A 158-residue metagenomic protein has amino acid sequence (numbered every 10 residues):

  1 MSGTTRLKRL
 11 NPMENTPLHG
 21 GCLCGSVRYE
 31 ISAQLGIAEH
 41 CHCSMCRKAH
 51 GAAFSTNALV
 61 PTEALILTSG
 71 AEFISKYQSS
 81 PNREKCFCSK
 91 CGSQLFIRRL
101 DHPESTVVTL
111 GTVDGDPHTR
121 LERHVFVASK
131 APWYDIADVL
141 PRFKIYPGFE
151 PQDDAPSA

Functional and structural regions predicted by a protein language model:
S2-A158: A short Gly-Trp-Pro
